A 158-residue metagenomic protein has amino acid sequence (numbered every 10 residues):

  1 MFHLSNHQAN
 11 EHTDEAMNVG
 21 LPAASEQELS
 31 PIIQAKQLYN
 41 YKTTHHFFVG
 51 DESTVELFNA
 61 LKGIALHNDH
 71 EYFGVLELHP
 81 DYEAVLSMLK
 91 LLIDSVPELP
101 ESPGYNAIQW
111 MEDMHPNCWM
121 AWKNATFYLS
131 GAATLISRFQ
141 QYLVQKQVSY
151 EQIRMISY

Functional and structural regions predicted by a protein language model:
M1-Y158: Extended, composition-driven regions rather than compact fold-specific motifs
